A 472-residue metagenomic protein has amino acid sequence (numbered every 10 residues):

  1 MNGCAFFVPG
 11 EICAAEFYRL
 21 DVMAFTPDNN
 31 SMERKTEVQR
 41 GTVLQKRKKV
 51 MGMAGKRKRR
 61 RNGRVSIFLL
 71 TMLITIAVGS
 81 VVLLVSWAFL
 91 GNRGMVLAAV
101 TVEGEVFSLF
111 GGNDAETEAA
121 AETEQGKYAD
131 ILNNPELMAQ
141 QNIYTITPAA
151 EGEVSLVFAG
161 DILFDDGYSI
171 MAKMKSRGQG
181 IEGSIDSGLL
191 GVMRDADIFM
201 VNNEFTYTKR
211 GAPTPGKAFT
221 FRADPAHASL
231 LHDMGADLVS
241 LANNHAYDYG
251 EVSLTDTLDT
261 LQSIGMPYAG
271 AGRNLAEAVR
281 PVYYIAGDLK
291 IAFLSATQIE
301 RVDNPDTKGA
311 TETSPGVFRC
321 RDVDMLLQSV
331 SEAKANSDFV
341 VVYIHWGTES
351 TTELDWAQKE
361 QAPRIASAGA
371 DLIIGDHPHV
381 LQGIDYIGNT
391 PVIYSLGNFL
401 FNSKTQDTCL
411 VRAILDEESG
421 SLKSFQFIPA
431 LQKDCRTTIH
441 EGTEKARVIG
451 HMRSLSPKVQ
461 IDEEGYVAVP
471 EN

Functional and structural regions predicted by a protein language model:
G3-V8, C13-A15: N-terminal amphipathic/hydrophobic targeting modules at extreme N-termini, encompassing cleavable Sec/SRP-type signal
V8-P9, R19, P27, L70 (+1 more regions): Generic detector of N-terminal low-structure segments
C13, F68, T75-A77: Residues marking helix boundaries in flexible regions
A14-E16, D28, V38, L44 (+2 more regions): Serine/threonine-rich, low-complexity intrinsically disordered segments
M23-F68: N-terminal Lys/Arg-rich, disordered targeting/topogenic segments
G55-K56, M72-N472: Acidic, metal/ion-coordinating pockets
